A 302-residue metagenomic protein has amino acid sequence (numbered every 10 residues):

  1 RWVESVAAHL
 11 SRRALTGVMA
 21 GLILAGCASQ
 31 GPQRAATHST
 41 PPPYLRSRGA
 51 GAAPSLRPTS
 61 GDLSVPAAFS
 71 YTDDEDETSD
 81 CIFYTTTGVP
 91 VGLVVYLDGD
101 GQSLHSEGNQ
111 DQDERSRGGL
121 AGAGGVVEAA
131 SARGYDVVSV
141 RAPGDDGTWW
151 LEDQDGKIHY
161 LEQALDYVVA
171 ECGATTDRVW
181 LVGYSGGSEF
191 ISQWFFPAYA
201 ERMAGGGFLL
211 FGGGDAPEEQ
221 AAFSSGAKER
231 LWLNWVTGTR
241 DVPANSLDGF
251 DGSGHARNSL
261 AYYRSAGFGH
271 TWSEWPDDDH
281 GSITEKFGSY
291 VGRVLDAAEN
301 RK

Functional and structural regions predicted by a protein language model:
S11-T16: N-terminal export leaders
C27-L93, W194, R257-Y262, A266-T271 (+2 more regions): A domain-start/cap signature at the N-terminus of enzymes
P90-Q102: Short beta-strand element of the alpha/beta-hydrolase
G108-Y135: Short amphipathic alpha-helix adjacent to the substrate-entry channel of hydrolases
S131-G156: Cap/lid segment of the alpha/beta-hydrolase catalytic domain
W150-C172: Alpha/beta-hydrolase active-site loop
E171, D177-A227: Primarily recognizes the serine-hydrolase "nucleophile elbow" in alpha/beta-hydrolase and SGNH/GDSL folds
G206-E299: The feature captures the conserved acid-bearing segment of alpha/beta-hydrolase catalytic domains
